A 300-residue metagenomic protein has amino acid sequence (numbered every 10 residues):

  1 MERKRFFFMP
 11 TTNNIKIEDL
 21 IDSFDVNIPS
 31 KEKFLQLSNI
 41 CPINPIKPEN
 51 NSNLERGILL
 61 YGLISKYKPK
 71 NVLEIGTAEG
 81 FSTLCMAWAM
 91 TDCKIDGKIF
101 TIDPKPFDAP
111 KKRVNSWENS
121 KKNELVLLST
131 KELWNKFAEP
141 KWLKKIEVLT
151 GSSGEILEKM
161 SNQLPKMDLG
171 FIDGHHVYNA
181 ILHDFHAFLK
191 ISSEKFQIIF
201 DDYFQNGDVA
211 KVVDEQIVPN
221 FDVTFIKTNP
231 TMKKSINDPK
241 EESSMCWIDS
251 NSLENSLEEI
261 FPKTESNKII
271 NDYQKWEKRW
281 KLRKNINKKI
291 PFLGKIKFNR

Functional and structural regions predicted by a protein language model:
M1-S52: Rossmann-like AdoMet
I46, N51, I58-R300: S-adenosylmethionine/decaboxylated-SAM
